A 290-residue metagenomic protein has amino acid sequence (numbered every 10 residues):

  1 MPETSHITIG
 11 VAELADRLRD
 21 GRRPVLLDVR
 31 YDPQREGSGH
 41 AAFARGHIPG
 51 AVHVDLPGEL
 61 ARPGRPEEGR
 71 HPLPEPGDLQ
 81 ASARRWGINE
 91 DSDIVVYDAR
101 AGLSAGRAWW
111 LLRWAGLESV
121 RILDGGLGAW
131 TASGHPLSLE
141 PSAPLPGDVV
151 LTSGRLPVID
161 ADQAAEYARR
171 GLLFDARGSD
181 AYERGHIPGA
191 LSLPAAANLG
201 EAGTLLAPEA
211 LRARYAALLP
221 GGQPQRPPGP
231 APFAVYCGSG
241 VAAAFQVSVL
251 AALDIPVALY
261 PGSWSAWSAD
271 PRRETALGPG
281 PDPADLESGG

Functional and structural regions predicted by a protein language model:
M1-G290: Cytosolic catalytic domains that perform sulfur/thiol-centered chemistry
